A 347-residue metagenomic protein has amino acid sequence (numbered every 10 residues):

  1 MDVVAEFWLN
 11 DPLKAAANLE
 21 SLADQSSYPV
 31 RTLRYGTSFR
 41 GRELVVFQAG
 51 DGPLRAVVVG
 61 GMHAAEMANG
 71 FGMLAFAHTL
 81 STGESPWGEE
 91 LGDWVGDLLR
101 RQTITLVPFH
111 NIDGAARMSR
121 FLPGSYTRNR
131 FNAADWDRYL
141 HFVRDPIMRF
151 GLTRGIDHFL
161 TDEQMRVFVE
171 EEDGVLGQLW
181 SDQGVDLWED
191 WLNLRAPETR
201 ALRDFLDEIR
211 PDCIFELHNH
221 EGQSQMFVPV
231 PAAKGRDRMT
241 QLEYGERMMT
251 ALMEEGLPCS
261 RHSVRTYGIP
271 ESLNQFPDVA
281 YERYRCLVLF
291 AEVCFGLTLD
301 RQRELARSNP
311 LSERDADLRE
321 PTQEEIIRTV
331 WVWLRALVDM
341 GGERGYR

Functional and structural regions predicted by a protein language model:
M1-L13, Y28, G83, W87-E89 (+1 more regions): C-terminal accessory segments enriched in acidic
M1-L44: Short glycine- and acidic-rich boundary segments immediately preceding or forming the N-terminal edge of structured
E20-S26, V95-L98, G177-L179, A280-R283: Short, conserved catalytic or adaptor-binding loops enriched in Gly and charged residues
V45-P53: Short beta-strand-to-loop junctions in surface cap/lid or active-site-entrance loops
P53, A68, A77, S81-D237: Active-site/substrate-binding loop(s) of hydrolase catalytic cores
R55-V58: Conserved beta-strand elements of the Class I
H63: Conserved phosphate/anionic-ligand binding catalytic regions in large, soluble enzymes, centered on
A68-F71, E243: Generic recognition of short, well-ordered alpha-helical segments
